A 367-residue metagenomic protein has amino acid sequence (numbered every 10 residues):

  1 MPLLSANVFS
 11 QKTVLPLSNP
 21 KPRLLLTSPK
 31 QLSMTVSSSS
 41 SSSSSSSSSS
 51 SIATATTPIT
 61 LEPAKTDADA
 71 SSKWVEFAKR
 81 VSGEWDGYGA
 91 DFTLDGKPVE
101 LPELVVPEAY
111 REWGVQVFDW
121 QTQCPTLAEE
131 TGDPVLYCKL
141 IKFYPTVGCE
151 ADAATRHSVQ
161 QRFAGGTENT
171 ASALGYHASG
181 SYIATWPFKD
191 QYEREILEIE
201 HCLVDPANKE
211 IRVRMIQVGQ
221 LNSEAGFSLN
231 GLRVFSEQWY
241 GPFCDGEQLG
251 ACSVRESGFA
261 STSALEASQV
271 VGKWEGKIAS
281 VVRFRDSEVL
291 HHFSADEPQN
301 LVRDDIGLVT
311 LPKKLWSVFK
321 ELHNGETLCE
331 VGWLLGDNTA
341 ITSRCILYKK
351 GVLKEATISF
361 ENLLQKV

Functional and structural regions predicted by a protein language model:
M1-A55: N-terminal chloroplast transit peptides
T54-V367: Soluble ligand-binding/transfer domains with enclosed cavities or grooves
